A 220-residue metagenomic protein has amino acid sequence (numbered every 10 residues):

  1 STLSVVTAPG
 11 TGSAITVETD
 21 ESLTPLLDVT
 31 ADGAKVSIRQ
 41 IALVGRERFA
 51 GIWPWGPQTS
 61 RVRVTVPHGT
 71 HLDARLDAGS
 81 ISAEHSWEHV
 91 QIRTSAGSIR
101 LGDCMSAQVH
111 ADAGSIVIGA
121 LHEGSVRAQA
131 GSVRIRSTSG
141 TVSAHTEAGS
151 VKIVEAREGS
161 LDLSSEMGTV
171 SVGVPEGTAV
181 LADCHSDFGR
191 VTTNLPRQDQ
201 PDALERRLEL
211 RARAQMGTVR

Functional and structural regions predicted by a protein language model:
S4, A31-E123, S132-I135, A203-V219: Right-handed parallel beta-helix
P9-D20: Short Gly/aromatic-enriched secondary-structure transition segments
T11-G12, V44-R46, G159, T178: Short, surface-exposed beta-strand-loop junctions and turns on beta-sheet-rich folds
S13, P25, T70, V180: Short beta-strand/loop motifs in extracellular/secreted proteins, especially within beta-sandwich accessory domains
T16, L23-P25, G189-V191: Short aromatic-acidic-glycine turn motif
E21-D28, P54: N-terminal membrane-targeting/anchoring modules of bacterial envelope and secretion proteins
G119-A128, S132-R220: Short, surface-exposed interaction patches in beta-rich subdomains that mediate adhesion/assembly near membranes
